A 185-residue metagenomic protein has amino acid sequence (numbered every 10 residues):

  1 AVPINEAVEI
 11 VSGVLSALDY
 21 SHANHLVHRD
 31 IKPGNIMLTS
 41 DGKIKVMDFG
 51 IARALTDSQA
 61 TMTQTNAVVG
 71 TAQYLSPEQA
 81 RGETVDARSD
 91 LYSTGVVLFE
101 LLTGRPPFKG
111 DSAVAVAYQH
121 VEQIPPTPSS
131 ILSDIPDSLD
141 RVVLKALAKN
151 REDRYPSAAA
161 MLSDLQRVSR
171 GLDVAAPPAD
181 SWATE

Functional and structural regions predicted by a protein language model:
I10-V11: Activation segment signature within eukaryotic-like protein kinase domains
V14-L26: Protein kinase catalytic-loop region centered on the HRD/HxD motif
S40-T84, D111: Activation segment of protein kinases
D90: Conserved catalytic-loop aspartate of Hanks-type protein kinases
T103-P107, N150: Structural helix C-cap motif within protein kinase domains
D134-L147: Conserved C-terminal C-lobe helix
R154: Conserved HRD-motif arginine in the catalytic loop of eukaryotic-like protein kinases
